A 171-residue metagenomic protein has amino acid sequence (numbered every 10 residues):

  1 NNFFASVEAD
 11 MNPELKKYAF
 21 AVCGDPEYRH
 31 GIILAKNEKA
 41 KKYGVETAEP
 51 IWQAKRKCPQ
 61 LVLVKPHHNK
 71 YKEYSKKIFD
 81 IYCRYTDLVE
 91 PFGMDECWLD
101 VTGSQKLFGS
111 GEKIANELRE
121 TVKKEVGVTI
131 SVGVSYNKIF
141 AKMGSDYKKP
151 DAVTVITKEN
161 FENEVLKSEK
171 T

Functional and structural regions predicted by a protein language model:
N1-T171: Gly/Gly-Pro- and Ser/Thr-rich, intrinsically disordered tail segments characteristic of DNA damage-repair and tolerance
